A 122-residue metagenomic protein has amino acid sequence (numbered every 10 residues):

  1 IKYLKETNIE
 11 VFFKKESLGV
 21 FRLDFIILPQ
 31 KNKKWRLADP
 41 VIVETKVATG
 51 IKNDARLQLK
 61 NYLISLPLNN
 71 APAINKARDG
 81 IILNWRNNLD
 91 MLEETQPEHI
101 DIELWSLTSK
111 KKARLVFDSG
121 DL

Functional and structural regions predicted by a protein language model:
I1-K15: A short acidic/basic microdomain associated with nuclease active sites
K2-L4, R22-I26, D39-E44: Short hydrophobic-acidic sequence motifs that mark active-site Asp/Glu residues
Y3, D121-L122: A signal for specific C-terminal beta-sheet/loop modules enriched in small/flexible residues with GP/PG/PP motifs
I9, L23-D24, E103, K111: Residue-level detector of beta-strand structural context in well-folded domains
E10, L18-K31: Short acidic loop-to-beta-strand element that houses the catalytic metal-binding Asp/Glu of nuclease active sites
F13-S17, D90-L92: Acidic pyrophosphate-coordinating catalytic loop
E16-G19, L37: A generic structural micro-feature
P29-D121: Nucleic-acid nuclease catalytic cores
